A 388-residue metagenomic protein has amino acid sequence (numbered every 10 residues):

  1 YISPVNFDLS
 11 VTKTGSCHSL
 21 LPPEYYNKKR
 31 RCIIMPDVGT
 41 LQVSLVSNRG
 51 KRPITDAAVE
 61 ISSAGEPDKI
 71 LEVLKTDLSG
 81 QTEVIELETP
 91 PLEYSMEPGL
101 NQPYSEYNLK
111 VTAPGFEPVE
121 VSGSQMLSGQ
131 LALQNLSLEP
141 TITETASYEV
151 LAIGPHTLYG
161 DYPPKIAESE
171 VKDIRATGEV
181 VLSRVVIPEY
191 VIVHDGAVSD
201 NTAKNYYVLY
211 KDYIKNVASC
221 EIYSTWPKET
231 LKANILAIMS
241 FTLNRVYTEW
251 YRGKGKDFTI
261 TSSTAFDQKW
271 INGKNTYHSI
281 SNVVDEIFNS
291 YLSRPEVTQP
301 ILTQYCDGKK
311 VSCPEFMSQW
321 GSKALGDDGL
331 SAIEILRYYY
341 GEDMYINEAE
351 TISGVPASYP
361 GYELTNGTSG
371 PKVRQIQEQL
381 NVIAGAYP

Functional and structural regions predicted by a protein language model:
I2, C17-I34: Short, Lys/Arg-enriched N-terminal segments with co-localized hydrophobic residues within the first ~10-30 amino acids
I2-T12: Extreme N-terminal basic, low-complexity initiation segments that serve as generic localization/processing leaders
V11, K28, C32-M35, D56-E60 (+3 more regions): Conserved, single-site charged/polar hotspot
V11, L92-G115: A short, solvent-exposed beta-strand micro-motif common in secreted/extracellular proteins
P36, R52, Q102-Y104, G129: Short coil/turn motifs at beta-sheet boundaries
P36-T55, A64-E66: Structural motif
S62-L71, P118: Short beta-strand and strand-turn-strand segments in soluble, beta-rich domains
